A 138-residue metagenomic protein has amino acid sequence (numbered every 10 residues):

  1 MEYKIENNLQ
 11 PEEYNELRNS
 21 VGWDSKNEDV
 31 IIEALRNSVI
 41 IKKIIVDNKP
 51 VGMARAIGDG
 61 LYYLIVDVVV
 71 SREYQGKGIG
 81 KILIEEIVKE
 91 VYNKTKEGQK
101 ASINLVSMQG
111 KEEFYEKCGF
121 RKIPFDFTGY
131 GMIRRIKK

Functional and structural regions predicted by a protein language model:
M1-D29: Short amphipathic alpha-helix that is part of the acyltransferase structural core
L9-E12, G60, Q109-E113: Short alpha-helical
E33-K43, L64, Q99-A101: A short helix-loop-beta-strand connector motif used in the catalytic cores of GNAT acetyltransferases and, in some
K43, K49-I57, Y62-V69: Conserved beta-strand in the GNAT
I45-D47, R134-R135: Active-site beta-strand termini and strand-to-loop segments that position acidic
G58-V66, Q75, Q99, F125: A conserved beta-turn-beta hairpin within the catalytic core of GNAT-like acetyltransferases that forms part
V70, G76-E90: Conserved acetyl-CoA-binding loop-helix of GNAT-fold acetyltransferases
Y92-T128, R134: Conserved active-site alpha-helix within GNAT-family acetyltransferase domains
